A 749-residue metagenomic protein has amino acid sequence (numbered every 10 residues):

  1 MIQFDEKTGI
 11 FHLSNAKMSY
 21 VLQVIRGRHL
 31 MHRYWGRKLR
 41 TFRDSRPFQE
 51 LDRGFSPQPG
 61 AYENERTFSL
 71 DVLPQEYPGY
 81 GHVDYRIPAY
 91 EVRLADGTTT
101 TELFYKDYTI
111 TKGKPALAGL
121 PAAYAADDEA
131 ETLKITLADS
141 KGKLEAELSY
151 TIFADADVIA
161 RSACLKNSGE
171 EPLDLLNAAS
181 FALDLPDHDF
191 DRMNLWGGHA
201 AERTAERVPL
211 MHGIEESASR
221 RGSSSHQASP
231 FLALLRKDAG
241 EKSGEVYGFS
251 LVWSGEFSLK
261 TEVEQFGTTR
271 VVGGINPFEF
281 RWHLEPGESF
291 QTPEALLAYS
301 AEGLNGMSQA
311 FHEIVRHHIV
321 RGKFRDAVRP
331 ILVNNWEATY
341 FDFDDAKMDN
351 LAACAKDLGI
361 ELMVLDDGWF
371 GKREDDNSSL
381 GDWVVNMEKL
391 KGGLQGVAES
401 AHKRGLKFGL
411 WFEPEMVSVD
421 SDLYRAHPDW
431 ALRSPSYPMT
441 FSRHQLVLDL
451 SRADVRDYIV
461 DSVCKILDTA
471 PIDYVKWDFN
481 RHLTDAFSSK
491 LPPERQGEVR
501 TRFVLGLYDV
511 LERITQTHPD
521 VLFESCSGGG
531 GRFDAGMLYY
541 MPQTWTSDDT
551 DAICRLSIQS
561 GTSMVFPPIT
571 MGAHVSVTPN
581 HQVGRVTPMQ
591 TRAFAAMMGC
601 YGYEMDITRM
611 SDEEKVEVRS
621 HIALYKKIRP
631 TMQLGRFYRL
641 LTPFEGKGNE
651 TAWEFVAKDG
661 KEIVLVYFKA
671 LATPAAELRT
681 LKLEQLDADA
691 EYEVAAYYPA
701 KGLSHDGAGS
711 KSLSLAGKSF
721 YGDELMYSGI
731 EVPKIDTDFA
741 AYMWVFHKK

Functional and structural regions predicted by a protein language model:
F4, T8-H12, Y20, L30-E262 (+2 more regions): Polysaccharide-binding surfaces and accessory modules of carbohydrate-active proteins
K17, A163, G287, V333 (+8 more regions): Conserved, mostly hydrophobic/aromatic
S69-L117, S243-E256, A298-K323, I360-D367 (+3 more regions): Glycine-rich, aromatic-flanked loop segments that form ligand/cofactor-binding clefts across common enzyme folds
T100-F104, W282-A301, F739-F746: Short Pro-Gly-centered flexible turn/kink motifs
L232, F644-A688: Carbohydrate-binding surface patches
F324-V460, Y474: Aromatic-lined carbohydrate-binding/catalytic grooves of carbohydrate-active enzymes
K391-G393, R425-H427, A431-Q590, C600-M605 (+1 more regions): Active-site neighborhood of glycoside hydrolase catalytic domains
L671-K749: C-terminal beta-sandwich/jelly-roll accessory domains of carbohydrate-active enzymes
